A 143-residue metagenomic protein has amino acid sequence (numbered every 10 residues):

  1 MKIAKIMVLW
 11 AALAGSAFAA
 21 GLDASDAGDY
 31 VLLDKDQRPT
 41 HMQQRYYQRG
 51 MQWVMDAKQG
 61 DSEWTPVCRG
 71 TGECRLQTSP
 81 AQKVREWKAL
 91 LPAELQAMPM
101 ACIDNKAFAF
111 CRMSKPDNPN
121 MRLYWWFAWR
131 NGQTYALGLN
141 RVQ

Functional and structural regions predicted by a protein language model:
K2-W10: Sec-dependent signal peptide recognition, specifically the positively charged N-region followed immediately by
G15-G21: Sec/Tat signal peptide C-region and signal peptidase I cleavage site
L22-Q59, E94-K106: Short, solvent-exposed loop/hinge segments that bridge or flank secondary-structure elements
Y30, V67-R75, A101-I103, F110-R112: Sequence contexts marking disulfide-bonded cysteines in secreted/extracellular proteins
R38-V84, A128-G132: N-terminal glycine/threonine-rich, aromatic-flanked beta-hairpin/loop signature
Q44, P99-I103, C111-R112, Y124-W126 (+1 more regions): Polar/charged side chains located within well-ordered beta-strands of beta-rich proteins
G70-G72, N120-Q143: Edge beta-strand at a domain terminus
E73-W87, L95, F108-M113, D117-W126: Extracellular/mature segments of secreted proteins
